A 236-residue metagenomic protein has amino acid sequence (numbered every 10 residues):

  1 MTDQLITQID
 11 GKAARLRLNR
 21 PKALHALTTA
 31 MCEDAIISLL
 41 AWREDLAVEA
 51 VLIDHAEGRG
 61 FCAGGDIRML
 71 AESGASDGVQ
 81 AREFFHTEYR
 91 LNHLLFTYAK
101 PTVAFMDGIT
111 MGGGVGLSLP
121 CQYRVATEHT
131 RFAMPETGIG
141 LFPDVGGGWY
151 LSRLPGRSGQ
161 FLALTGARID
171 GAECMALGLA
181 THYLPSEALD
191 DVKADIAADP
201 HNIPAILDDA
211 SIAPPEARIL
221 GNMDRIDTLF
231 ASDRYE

Functional and structural regions predicted by a protein language model:
M1-D54, V79, H93: Conserved CoA-thioester-binding segment of acyl-CoA-metabolizing enzymes
I53, D66, L117-S118, E173-C174: Hydrophobic/aromatic residues within transmembrane alpha-helices of multi-pass small-molecule transporters
H55-R90, G138-G140: Glycine- (often His-adjacent) and acidic-residue-rich active-site loop that binds/positions the CoA thioester
I67-G74, P120-T127, G148, L154-P155: A glycine- and small-aliphatic-rich helix-loop capping segment at beta-alpha/alpha-beta transitions that lines
Q80, V125-L154: Short, flexible helix-coil linker/hinge segments at the edges of structured domains or between repeats
L95-I139, L162, G166, G171: Glycine-rich beta-to-alpha active-site loop
D144-H201: Contiguous mid-protein beta-loop-alpha structural module that forms a pocket-lining wall or clamp of enzyme active
L179-E236: Amphipathic alpha-helical blocks and their helix-capping loop/short-beta junctions
